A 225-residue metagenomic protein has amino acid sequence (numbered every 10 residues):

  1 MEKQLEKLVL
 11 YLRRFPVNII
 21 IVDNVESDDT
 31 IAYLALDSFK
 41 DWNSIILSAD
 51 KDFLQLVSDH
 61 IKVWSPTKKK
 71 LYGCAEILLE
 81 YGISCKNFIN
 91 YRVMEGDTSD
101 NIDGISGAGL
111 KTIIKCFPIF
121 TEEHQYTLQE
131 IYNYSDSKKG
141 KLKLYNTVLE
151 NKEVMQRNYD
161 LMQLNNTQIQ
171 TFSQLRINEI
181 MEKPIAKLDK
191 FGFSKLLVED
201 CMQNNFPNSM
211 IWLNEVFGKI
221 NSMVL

Functional and structural regions predicted by a protein language model:
M1-M181, S194, D200, P207 (+2 more regions): Extended two-metal-dependent nuclease catalytic cores across DNA- and RNA-processing enzymes
K183-K195: Multi-pass alpha-helical transmembrane bundle typical of ion/small-solute transporters and intramembrane aspartyl
V216, N221-L225: Extended, amphipathic alpha-helical scaffolds
